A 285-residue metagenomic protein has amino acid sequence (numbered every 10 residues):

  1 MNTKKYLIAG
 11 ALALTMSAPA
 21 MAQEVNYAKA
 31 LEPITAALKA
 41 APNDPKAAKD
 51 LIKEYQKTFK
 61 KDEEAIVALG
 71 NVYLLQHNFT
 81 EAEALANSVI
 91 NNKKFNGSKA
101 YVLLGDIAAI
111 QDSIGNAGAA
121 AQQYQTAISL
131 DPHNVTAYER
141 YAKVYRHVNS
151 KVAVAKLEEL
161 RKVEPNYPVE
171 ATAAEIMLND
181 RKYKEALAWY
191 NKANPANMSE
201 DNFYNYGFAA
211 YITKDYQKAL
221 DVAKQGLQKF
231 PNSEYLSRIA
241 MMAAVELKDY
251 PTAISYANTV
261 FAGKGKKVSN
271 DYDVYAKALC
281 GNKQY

Functional and structural regions predicted by a protein language model:
N2-L12, M16-L103, I110-D112, G118 (+1 more regions): N-terminal leader/linker segments that initiate helical-solenoid repeat arrays
A28, E64, G97-K99, T136 (+4 more regions): Start-of-helix register in tetratricopeptide repeats
A40, L75, I110-S113, K143-V148 (+4 more regions): Register position in tetratricopeptide repeats
D44-P45, F79, I114-A117, S150-K151 (+4 more regions): TPR-repeat structural position
E54-Y55, S88-I90, T126-A127, E159-L160 (+3 more regions): Canonical positions in the second alpha-helix
K60, K94-F95, P132, E164-P165 (+3 more regions): Short coil turns that delineate tetratricopeptide repeat
A68-N71, K99-D106, T136-R140, T172-E175 (+3 more regions): Canonical tetratricopeptide repeat
